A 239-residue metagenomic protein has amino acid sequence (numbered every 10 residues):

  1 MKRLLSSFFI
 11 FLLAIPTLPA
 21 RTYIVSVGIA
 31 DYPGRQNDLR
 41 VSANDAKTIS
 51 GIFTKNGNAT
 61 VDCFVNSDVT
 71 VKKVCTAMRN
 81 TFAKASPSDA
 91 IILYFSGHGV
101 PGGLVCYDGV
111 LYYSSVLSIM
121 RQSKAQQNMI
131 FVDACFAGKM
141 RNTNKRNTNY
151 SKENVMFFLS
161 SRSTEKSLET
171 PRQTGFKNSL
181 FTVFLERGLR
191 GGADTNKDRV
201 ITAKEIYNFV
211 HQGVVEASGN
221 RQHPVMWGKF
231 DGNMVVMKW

Functional and structural regions predicted by a protein language model:
K2-S7, P16-W239: Cysteine endopeptidase catalytic domains of the caspase/legumain-like
F11-L12: Repetitive helical segments and hydrophobic/amphipathic motifs
